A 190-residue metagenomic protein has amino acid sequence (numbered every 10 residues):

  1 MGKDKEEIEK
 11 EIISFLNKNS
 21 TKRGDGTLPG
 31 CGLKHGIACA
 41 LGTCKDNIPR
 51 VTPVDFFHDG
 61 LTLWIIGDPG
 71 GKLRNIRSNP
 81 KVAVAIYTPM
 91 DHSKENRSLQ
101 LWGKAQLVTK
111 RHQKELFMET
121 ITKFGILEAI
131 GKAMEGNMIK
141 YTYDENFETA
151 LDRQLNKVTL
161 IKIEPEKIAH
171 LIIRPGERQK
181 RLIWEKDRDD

Functional and structural regions predicted by a protein language model:
M1-L33: Extreme N-terminal tail/first-helix region
G2-K5, N96-D190: Charged, gly/pro-rich active-site loop segments
S20-G24, K34-A40, Y141-E145: Short Pro/Gly-enriched beta-strand edge/turn motifs at strand-loop
C31-P69, I76, A83-T88, L99-Q100: Short beta-strand segments
G71-R74, E177-R178: Short, surface-exposed beta-strand-loop junctions and turns on beta-sheet-rich folds
N75-V82, E119-K123: Short, intrinsically disordered, mixed-charge
